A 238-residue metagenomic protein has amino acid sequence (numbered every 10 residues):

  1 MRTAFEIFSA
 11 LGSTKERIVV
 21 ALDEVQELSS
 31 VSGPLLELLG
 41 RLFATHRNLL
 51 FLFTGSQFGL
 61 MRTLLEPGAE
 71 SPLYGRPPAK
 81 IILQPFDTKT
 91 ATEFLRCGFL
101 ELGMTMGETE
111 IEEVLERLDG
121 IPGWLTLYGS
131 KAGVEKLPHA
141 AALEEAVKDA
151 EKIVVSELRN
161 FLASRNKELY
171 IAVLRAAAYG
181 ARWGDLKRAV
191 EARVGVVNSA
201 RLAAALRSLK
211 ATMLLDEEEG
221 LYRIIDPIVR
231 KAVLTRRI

Functional and structural regions predicted by a protein language model:
M1-G59, E66-G68: Conserved Walker B catalytic segment
S32, L65, L95, G129 (+3 more regions): Short, flexible helix/strand-to-coil boundary loops that buttress conserved ligand/catalytic motifs in alpha/beta
S32-L36, T92, Y170: Conserved strand-to-helix beginnings and helix N-cap segments that scaffold or border functional pockets
T63-E116: Helix-loop-helix "sensor" segment of P-loop NTPases
R96-S156, N160: Amphipathic alpha-helical "lid/sensor" segments that cap RecA-like P-loop NTPase cores
S156, N160-F161, K167-I238: C-terminal leucine-rich, beta-strand-based interaction scaffolds used for sensing/assembly
